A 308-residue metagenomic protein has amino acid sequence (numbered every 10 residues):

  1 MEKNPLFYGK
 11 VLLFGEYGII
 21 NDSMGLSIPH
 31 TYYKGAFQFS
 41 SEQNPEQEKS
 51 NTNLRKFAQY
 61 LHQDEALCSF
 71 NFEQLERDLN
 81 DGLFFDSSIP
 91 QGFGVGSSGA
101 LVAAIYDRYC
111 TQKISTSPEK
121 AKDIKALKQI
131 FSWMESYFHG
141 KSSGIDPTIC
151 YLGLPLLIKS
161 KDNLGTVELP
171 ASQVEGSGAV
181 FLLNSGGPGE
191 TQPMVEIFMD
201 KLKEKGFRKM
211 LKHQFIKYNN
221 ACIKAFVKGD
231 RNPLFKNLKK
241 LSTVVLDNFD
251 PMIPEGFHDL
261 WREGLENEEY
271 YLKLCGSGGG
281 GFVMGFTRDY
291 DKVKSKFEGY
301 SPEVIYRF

Functional and structural regions predicted by a protein language model:
M1-V95, D107-K122, Y271-L274, G278-G280 (+2 more regions): ATP-binding N-lobe of GHMP and related small-molecule kinases
E2-H30, T111-K228, F286-F308: ATP-dependent small-molecule kinase catalytic core of the GHMP/sugar-kinase superfamily and closely related
I20, H213-F308: Glycine-rich, charge-dense phosphate/pyrophosphate-binding loop(s) and the adjacent flexible "lid"/catalytic subdomain
E65-D78, S117-A126, G165, T243-L260: A short, flexible low-complexity segment enriched in Lys/Arg and Gly/Pro that occurs in N-terminal basic tails
S98: Phosphate-binding site recognition
V102-I105: Non-catalytic, solvent-exposed interaction/assembly segments
Y109, K113, E135, S242-V245 (+1 more regions): Short amphipathic alpha-helical interaction patches enriched in hydrophobic/aromatic residues with interspersed Lys/Arg
